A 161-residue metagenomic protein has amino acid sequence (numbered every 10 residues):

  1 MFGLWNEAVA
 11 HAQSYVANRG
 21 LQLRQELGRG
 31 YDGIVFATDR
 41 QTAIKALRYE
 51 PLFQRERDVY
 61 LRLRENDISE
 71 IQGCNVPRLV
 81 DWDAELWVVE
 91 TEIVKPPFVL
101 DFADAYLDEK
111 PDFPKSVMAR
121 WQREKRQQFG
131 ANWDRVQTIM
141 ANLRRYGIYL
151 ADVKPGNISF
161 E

Functional and structural regions predicted by a protein language model:
M1-Q25, D58: Juxta-kinase regulatory segment immediately upstream of eukaryotic protein kinase catalytic domains
A10-H11, N18, E50-P51, R57 (+3 more regions): Nucleotide/phosphate-binding site architecture used for ATP/NTP-dependent chemistry
R24-S69: ATP-binding glycine-rich loop module of kinase domains
A37-T38, A46, D81, E90-I93 (+1 more regions): Conserved hydrophobic "DFG−1" position in protein kinase catalytic cores
T42-A43, Y49-P51, A84-E85, V94-F98 (+1 more regions): Short, solvent-exposed loop/turn segments at secondary-structure junctions
I71-W133: Conserved structural core of kinase catalytic domains
T138-I139: Conserved hydrophobic core/spine positions of the Hanks-type protein kinase catalytic domain
L143-P155, F160: Catalytic-loop of the protein kinase fold
